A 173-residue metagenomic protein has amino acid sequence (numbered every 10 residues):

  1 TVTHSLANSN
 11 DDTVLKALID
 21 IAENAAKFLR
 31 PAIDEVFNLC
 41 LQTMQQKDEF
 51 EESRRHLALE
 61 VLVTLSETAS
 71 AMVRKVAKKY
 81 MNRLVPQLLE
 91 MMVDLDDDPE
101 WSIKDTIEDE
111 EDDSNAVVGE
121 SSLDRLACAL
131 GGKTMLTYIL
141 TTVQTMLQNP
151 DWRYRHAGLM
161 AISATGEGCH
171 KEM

Functional and structural regions predicted by a protein language model:
T1-M173: Karyopherin-beta/Importin-beta family HEAT-repeat alpha-solenoid scaffold
